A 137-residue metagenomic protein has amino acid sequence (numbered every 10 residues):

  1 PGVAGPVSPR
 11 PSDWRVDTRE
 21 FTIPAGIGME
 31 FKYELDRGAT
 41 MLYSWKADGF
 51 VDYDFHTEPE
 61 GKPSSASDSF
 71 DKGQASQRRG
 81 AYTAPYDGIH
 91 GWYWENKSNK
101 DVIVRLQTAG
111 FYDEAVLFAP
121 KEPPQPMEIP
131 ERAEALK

Functional and structural regions predicted by a protein language model:
P1-K137: Acidic, Ser/Thr/Pro
